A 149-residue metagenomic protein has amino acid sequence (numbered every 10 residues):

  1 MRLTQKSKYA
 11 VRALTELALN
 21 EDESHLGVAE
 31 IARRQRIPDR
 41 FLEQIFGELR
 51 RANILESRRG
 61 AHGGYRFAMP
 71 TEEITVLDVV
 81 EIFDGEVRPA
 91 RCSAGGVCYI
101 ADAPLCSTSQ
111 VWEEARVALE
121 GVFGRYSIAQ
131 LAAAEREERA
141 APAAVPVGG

Functional and structural regions predicted by a protein language model:
A10-D22: Short amphipathic alpha-helical interface segments
L17, I45-A52: Basic amphipathic alpha-helical segments that dock to polyanions
L19-D22, R33, R51: The C-terminal cap of the DNA-recognition helix in HTH/winged-HTH DNA-binding domains, marking the helix-to-coil
L26-R36: A short alpha-helical element within helix-turn-helix/winged-helix DNA-binding domains across DNA-binding proteins
R40: Key DNA-contact positions within bacterial/archaeal DNA-binding proteins
R51-I54, I82: Residue cluster at the C-terminal edge of the helix-turn-helix DNA-binding motif
N53-A68: Beta-hairpin "wing" of winged helix-turn-helix
A68-G149: Non-DNA-binding regulatory cores of transcription-related proteins, predominantly C-terminal effector-binding
